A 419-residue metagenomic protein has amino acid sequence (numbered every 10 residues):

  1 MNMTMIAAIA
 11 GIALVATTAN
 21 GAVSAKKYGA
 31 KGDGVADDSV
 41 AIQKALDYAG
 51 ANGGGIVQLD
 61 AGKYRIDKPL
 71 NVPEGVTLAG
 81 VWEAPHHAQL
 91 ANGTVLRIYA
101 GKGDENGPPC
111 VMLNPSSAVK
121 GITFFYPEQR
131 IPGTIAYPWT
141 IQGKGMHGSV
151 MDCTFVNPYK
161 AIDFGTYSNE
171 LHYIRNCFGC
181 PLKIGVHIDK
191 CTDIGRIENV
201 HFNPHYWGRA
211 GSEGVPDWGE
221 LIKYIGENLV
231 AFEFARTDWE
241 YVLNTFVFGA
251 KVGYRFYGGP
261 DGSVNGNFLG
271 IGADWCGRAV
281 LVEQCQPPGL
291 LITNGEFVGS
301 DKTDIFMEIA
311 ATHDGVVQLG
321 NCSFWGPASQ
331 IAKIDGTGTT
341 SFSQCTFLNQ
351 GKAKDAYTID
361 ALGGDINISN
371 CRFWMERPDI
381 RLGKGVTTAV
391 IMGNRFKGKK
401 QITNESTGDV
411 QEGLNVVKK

Functional and structural regions predicted by a protein language model:
M1-A7: Bacterial N-terminal signal peptides that target proteins for export
A7-A16: Bacterial N-terminal signal peptides
A22, G54-I56, A61-K63, P69 (+26 more regions): Detector for repetitive beta-architecture
A25, L59, I66, V72 (+27 more regions): Extracellular beta-strand solenoids
A25-D60: Acidic Gly/Asp/Thr-rich repetitive segments characteristic of extracellular carbohydrate-active and adhesion proteins
Q43-A51, Y64-A79, P85-G121, F125-H147 (+6 more regions): Extracellular beta-strand-rich solenoid/capping regions of secreted or surface-exposed proteins that bind or remodel
G54, D67-P69, A88-A91, G107-P108 (+14 more regions): Short glycine/acidic-rich loop motifs that flank beta-strands on beta-rich extracellular proteins
D379-K419: Leucine-rich solenoid repeat scaffolds
